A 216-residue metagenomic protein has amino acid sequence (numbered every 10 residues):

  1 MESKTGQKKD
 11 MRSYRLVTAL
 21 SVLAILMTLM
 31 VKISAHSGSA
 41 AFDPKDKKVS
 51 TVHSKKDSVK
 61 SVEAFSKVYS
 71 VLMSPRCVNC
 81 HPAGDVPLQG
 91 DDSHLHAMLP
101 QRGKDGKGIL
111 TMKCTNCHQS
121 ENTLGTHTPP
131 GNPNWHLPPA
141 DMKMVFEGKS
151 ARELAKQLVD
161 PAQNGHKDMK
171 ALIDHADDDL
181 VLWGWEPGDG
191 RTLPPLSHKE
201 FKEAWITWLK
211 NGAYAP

Functional and structural regions predicted by a protein language model:
E2-E63, P75-N79, A83-L88, A204-P216: Post-cleavage N-terminal segment of exported redox proteins
H36, H81, H94-M98, H118: Histidine-centered active-site/metal-ligand motif
S50-V71, P87, D91-K107: Electrostatic cytochrome c docking/interface patches
E63, P75, I109-M112, E200: Short, well-structured alpha-helical interface segments that form or flank functional binding sites
P75, N122, T128-P216: C-type cytochrome heme-c attachment and multiheme electron-transfer modules
P75-G84, T111-E121: The canonical Cys-X-X-Cys-His
H81-A83, Q89-S93, T126-P130: Short, solvent-exposed loop/turn and secondary-structure capping segments
R102-D105, K113, L193-P194, P216: Mature, folded catalytic cores of secreted/periplasmic enzymes
